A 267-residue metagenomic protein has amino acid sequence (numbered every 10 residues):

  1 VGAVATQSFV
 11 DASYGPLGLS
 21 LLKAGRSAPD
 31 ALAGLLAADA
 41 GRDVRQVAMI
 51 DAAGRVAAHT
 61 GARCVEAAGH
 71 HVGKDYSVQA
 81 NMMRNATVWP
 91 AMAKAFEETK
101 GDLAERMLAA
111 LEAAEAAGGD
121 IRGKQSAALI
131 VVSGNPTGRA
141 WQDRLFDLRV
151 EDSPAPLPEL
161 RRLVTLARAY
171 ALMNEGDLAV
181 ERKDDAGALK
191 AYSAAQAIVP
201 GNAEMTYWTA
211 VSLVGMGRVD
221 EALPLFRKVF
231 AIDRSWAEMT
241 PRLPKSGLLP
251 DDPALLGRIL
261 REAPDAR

Functional and structural regions predicted by a protein language model:
V1-R122, L129, E151-R182, A197: Alpha/propeptide regions of enzymes that mature by internal proteolysis
N174, W208, R242-L243: Canonical tetratricopeptide repeat
D177-L178, V211, K245: Residue-level recognition of tetratricopeptide repeat
P200, A231-S235: Short coil turns that delineate tetratricopeptide repeat
M205, M239-T240: TPR alpha-solenoid repeat register
